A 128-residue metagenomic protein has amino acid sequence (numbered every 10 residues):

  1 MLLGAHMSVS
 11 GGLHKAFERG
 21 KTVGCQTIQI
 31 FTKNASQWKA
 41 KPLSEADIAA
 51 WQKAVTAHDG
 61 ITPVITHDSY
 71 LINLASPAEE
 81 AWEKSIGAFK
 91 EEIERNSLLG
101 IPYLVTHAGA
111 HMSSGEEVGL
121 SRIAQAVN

Functional and structural regions predicted by a protein language model:
M1-D68, I72, S76-E91: N-terminal pre-domain/capping segments
L74-N128: Active-site acidic/histidine proton-transfer and metal-coordination neighborhood in alpha/beta enzyme cores
